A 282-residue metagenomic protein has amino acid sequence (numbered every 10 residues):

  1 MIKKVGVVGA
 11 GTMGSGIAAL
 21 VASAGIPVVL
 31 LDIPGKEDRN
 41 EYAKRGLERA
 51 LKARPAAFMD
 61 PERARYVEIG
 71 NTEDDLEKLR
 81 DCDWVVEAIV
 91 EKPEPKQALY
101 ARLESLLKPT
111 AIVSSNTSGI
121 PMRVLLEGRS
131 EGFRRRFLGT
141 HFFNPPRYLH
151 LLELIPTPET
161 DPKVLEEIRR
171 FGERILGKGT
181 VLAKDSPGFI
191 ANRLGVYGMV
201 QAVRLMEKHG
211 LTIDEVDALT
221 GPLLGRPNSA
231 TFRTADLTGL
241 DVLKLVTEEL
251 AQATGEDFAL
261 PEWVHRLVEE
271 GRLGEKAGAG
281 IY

Functional and structural regions predicted by a protein language model:
M1-Y282: N-terminal glycine-rich phosphate-binding loop for ADP-containing cofactors
